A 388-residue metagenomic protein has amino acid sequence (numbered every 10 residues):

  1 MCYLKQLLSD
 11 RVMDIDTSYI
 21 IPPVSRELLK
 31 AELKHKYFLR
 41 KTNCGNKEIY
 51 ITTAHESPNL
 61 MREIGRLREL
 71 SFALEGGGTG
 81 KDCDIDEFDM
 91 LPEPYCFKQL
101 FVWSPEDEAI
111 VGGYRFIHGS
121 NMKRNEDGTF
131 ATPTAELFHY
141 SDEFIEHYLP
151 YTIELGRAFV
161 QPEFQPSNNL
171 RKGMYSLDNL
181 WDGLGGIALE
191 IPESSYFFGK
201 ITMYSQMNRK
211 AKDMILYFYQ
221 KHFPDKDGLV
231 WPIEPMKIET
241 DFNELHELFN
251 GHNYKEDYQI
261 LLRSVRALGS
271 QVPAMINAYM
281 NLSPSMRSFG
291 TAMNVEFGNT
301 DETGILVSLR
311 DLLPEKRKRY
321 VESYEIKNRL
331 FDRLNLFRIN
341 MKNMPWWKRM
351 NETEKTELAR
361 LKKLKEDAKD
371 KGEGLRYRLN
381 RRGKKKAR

Functional and structural regions predicted by a protein language model:
D14-H55: Conserved N-terminal entry element of GNAT/NAT acetyltransferase domains
K41-F88, C96-H118: Short amphipathic alpha-helix that is part of the acyltransferase structural core
E69, T79, N121-S285: Acyl-donor binding region in acyl/amide transferases
D89-F101, R124, M286-R287, F297-T303: A short helix-loop-beta-strand connector motif used in the catalytic cores of GNAT acetyltransferases and, in some
R287-S323: C-terminal/domain-terminus segments
E325-R349: Short, cationic low-complexity segments
W346-W347, A359-K362, D367-A368, E373-R388: Short Lys/Arg-rich cationic patches that frequently serve as NLS/NoLS or arginine-rich RNA/DNA-binding motifs
